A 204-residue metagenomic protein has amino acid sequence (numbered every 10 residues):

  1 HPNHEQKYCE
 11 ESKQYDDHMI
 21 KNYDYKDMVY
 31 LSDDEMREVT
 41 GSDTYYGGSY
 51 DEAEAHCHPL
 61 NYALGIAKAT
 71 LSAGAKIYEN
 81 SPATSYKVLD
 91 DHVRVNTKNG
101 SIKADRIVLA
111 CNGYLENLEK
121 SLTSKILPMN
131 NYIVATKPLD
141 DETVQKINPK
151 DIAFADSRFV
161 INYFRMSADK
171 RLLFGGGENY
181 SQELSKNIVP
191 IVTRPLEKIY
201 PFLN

Functional and structural regions predicted by a protein language model:
H1-A69: Rossmann-like flavin
Y8-E11, Y15, S32, Y62 (+7 more regions): General structural feature for long, well-ordered alpha-helical segments within catalytic domains of soluble enzymes
K21, K68, S72, R194-K198: A generic structural signal for well-ordered alpha-helical segments enriched in polar/charged residues
Y23-K26, S72-K76, Y200-N204: Surface-exposed helix-capping loop/turn segments at secondary-structure junctions
Y30-S42, A75-V93: A conserved short coil-to-beta-strand element within the FAD-binding core of flavoproteins
D51-Y62, Y78, N99, L184 (+1 more regions): Short, contiguous, pocket-lining structural segments that sit at or immediately flank catalytic/ligand-binding sites
E54, A67, L71-I77, V88 (+1 more regions): Phosphate-binding active sites in nucleotide-utilizing proteins
A83-V95, G100-D141, Q145-N204: Active-site substrate-recognition segment that forms the wall of the catalytic cavity or substrate channel
